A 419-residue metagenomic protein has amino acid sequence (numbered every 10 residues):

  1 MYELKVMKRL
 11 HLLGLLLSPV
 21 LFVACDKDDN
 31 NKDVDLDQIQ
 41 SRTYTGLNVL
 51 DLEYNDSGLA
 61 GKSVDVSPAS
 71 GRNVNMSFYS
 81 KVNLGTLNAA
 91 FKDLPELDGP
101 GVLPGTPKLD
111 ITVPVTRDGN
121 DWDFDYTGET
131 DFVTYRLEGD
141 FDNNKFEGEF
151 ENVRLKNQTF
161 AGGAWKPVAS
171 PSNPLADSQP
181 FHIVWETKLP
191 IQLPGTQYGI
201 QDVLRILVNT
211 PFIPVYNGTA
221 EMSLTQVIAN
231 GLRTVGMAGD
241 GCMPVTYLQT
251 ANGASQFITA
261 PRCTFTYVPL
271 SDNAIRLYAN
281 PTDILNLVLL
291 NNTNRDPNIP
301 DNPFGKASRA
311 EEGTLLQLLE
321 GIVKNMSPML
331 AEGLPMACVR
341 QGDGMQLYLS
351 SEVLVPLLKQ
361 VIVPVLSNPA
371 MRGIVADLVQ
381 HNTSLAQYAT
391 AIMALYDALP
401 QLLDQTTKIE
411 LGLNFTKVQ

Functional and structural regions predicted by a protein language model:
Y2-L4, K8-L50, N143-A164, V168 (+1 more regions): Bacterial Sec-dependent N-terminal signal peptides
K5, G313-T314, T383: Coil-to-alpha-helix initiation sites in intrinsically disordered, low-complexity, charged segments
L36-S70, E151-N217, F415-K417: Tryptophan-anchored aromatic micro-motifs
Y44, V49-P100, Y126: Start-of-domain marker
T45, N75-S77, N88-A90, E138 (+4 more regions): Beta-strand secondary-structure signal
K81-R136, D202-S350, V355-V365: Contiguous, well-ordered beta-strand patches that form the walls/edges of small beta-barrel/beta-sandwich domains
F141-G195, R262, S271-D272, T293 (+3 more regions): Edge beta-strand at a domain terminus
